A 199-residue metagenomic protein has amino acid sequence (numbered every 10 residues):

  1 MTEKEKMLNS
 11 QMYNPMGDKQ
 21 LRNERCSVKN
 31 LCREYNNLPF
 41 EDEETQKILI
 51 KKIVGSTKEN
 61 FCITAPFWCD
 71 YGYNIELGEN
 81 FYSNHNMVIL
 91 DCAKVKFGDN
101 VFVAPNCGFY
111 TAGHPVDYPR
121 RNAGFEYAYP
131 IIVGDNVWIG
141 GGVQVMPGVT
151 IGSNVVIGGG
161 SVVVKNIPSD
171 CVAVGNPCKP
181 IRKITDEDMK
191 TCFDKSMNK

Functional and structural regions predicted by a protein language model:
M1-N60, C178-K199: Terminal amphipathic alpha-helical/low-complexity segments used for targeting or macromolecular assembly
E44, F67-I151, N176-D194: Flexible, glycine/small-residue-enriched loop-and-beta-strand segment within the central core of proteins
W138, V156, V172-V174: Short-chain dehydrogenase/reductase
G152-V155, P168-D170: Conserved catalytic segment of ABC-fold P-loop ATPases
S153-V163: C-terminal/domain-terminus segments
I167-S169, V174-P177: Acidic, glycine-centered active-site loop in nucleotide-sugar glycosyltransferases
